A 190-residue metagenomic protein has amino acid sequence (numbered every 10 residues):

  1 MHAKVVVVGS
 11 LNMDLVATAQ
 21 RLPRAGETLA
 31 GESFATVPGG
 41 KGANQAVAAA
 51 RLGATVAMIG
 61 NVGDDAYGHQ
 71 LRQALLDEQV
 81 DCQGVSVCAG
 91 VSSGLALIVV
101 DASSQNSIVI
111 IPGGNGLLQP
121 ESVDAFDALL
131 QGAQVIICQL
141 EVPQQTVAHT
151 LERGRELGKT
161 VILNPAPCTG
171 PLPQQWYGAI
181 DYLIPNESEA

Functional and structural regions predicted by a protein language model:
M1-L11, Q73-V87, I98-A190: Ribokinase/PfkB-type carbohydrate-kinase core domain
M1-N61, A66-V80: Glycine-rich phosphate/adenosyl-contacting loop at the front of the ribokinase-like
A89-V91: Short, glycine-/polar-rich solvent-exposed loops and beta-turns at beta-strand/coil boundaries
S93-A96: Short alpha-helix plus adjacent loop in nuclease-associated cores
